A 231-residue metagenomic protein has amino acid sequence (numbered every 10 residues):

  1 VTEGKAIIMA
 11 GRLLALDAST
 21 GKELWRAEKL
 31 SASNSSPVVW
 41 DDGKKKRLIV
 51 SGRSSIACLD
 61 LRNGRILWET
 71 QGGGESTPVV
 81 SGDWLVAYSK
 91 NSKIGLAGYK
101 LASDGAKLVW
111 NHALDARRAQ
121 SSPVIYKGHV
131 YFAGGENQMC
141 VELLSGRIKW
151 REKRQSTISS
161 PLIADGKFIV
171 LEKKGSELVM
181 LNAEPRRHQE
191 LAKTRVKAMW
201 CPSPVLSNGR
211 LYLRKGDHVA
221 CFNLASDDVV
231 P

Functional and structural regions predicted by a protein language model:
V1-P231: Noncatalytic, solvent-exposed loop/strand surfaces of beta-propeller-type extracellular/periplasmic domains
